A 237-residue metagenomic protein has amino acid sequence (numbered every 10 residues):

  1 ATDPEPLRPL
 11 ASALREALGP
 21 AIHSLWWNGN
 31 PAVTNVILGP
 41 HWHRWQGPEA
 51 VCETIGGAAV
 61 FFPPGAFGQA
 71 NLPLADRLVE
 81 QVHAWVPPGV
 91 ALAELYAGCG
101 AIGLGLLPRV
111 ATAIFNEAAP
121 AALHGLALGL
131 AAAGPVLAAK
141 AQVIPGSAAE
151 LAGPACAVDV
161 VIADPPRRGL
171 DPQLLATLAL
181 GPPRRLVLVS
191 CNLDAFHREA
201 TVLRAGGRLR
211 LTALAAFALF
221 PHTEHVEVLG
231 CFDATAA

Functional and structural regions predicted by a protein language model:
A1-T2: C-terminal lobe
E5-A237: Rossmann-like S-adenosyl-L-methionine
